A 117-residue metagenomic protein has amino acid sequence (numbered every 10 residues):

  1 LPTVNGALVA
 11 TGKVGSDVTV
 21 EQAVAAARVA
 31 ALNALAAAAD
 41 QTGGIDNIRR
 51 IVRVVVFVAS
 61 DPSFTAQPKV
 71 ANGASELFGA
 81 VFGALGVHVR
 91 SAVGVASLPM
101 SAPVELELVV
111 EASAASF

Functional and structural regions predicted by a protein language model:
L1-F117: Short, polar/acidic, helix-capping and beta-turn segments at strand->helix junctions that line the mouths
